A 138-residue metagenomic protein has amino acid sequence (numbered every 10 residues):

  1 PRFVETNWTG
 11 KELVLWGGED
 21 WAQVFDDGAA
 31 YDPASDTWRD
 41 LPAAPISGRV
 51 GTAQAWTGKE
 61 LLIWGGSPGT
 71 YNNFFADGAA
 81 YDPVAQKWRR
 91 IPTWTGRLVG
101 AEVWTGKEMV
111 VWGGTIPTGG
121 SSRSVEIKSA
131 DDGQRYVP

Functional and structural regions predicted by a protein language model:
P1-P138: Kelch-like beta-propeller repeat domains
